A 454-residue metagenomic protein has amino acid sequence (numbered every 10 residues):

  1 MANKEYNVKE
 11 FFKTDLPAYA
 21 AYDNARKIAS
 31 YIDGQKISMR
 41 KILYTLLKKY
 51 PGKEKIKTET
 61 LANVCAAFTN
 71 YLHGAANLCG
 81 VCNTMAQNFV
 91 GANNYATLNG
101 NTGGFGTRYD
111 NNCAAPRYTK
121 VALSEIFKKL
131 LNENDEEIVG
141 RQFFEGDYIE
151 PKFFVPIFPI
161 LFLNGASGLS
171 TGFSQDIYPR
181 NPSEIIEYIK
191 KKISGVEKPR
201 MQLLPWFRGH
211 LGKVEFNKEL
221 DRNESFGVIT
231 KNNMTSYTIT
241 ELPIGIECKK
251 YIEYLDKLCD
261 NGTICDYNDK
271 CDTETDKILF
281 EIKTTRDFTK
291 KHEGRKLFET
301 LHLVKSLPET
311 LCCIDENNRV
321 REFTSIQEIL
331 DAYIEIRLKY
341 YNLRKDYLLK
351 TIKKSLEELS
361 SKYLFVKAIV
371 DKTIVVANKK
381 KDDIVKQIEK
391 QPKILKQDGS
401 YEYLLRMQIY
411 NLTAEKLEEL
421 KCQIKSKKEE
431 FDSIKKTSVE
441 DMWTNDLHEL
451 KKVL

Functional and structural regions predicted by a protein language model:
M1-R222, E281: Catalytic phosphate-handling regions of large nucleic-acid enzymes and associated NTPases
G195-L454: Charged, surface-exposed alpha-helical interface/stalk elements
